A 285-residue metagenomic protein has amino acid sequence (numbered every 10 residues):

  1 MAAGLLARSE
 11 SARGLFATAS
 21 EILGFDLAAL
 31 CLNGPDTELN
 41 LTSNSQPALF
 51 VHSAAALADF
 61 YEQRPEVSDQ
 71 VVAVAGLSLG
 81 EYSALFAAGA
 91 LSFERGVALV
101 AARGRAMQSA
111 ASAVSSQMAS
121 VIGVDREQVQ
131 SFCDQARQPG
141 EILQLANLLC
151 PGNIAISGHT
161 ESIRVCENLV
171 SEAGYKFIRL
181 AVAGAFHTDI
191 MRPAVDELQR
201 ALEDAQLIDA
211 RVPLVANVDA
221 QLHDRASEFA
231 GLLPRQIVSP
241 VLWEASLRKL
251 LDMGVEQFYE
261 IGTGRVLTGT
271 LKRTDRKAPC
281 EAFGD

Functional and structural regions predicted by a protein language model:
M1-Q130, L180, Q257-G284: FabD-like malonyl-/acyl-CoA
S11, V238-L242: Soluble or luminal CAZymes and related metallo-dependent hydrolases
E21-F25, S68, A88-S239: Alpha/beta catalytic cores of group-transfer enzymes, especially the acyltransferase/condensing modules of polyketide
S162-I163, A201-L202, K277-D285: NAD(P)-dependent dehydrogenase/reductase Rossmann-like domain
V241-K249: A short, well-structured juxtamembrane/interface segment
L251-G254: Non-catalytic positions within long, well-ordered alpha-helices that form the structural scaffold/packing of enzyme
